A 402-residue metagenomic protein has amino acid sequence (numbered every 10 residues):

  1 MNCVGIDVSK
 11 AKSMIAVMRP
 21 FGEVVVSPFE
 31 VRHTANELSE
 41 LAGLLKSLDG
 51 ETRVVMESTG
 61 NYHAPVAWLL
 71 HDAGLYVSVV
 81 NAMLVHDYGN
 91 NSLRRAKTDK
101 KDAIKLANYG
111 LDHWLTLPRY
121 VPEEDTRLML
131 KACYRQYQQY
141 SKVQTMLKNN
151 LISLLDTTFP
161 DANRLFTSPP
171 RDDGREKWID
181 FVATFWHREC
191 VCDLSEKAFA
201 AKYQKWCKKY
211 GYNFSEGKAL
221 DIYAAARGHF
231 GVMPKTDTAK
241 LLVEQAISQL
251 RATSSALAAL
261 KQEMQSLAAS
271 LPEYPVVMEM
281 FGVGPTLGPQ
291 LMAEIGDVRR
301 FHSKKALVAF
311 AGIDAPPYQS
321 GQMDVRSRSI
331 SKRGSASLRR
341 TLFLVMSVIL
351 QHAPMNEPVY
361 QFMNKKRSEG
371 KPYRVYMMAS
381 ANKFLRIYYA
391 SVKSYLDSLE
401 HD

Functional and structural regions predicted by a protein language model:
M1-D402: A detector of single, family-specific signature residues that are central to catalytic or substrate-handling motifs
